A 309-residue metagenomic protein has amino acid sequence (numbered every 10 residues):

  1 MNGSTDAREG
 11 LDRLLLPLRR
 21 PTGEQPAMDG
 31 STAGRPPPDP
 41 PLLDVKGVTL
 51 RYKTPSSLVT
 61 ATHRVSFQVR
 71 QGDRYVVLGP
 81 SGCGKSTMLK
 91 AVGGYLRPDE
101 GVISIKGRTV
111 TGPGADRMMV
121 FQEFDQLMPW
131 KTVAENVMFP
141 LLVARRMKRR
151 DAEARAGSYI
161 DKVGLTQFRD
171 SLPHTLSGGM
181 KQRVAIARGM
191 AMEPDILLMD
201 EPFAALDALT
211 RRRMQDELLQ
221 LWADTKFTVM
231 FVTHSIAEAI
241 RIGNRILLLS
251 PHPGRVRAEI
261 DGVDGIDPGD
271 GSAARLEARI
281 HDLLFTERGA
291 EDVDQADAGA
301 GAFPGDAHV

Functional and structural regions predicted by a protein language model:
G93: Helix-to-loop junction immediately C-terminal to a conserved catalytic motif
G101-P113: Conserved ABC transporter NBD signature motif
W130-F139: Short coil-to-helix segment of the ABC ATPase nucleotide-binding domain corresponding to the Q-loop/switch region
R149-F168, Q220: Conserved ABC ATPase "signature" region
L172-L176, M180: Conserved ABC ATPase signature
A191-D195: A short, proline-enriched helix->beta-strand linker immediately N-terminal to the Walker B motif in ABC-type P-loop
